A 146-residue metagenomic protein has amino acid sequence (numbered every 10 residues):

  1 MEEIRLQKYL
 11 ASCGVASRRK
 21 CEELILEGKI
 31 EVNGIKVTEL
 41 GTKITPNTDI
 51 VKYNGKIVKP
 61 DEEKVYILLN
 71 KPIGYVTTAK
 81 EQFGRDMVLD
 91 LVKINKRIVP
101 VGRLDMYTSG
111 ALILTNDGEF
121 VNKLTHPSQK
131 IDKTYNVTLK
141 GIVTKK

Functional and structural regions predicted by a protein language model:
M1-K146: Basic, flexible Lys/Arg- and Gly-enriched helix-loop patches that mediate nucleic-acid binding at interfaces with rRNA
